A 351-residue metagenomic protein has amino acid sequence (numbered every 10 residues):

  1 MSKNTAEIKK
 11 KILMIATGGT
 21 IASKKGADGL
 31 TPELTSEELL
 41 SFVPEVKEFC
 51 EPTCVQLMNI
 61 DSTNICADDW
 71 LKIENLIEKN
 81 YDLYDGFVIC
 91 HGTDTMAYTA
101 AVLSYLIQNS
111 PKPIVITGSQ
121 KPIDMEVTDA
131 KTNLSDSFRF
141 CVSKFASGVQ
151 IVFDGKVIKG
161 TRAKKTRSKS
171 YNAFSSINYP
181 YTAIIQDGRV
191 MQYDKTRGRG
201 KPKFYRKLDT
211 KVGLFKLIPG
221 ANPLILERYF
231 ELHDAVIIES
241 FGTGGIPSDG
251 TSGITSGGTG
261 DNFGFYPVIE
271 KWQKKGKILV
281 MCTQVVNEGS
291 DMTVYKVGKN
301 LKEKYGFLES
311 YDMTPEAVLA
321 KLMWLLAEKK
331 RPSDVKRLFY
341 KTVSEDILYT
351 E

Functional and structural regions predicted by a protein language model:
M1-K79, N287: ATP/NTP phosphate-donor binding region
A6-K11, I15-G19, S23, T35-V46 (+3 more regions): Accessory alpha-helical/coil subdomains and C-terminal extensions that flank or cap enzyme catalytic cores
K24-D28, A100-A101, E126-D129, K159-K165 (+1 more regions): Short acidic, glycine/serine/threonine-rich loops at helix termini
D28-E37, T95, A101-P113, A130-D136 (+3 more regions): A glycine- and small-aliphatic-rich helix-loop capping segment at beta-alpha/alpha-beta transitions that lines
C90-K112, S248-G253, D261-V268, G298: Short Gly/Thr/Asp-enriched flexible loops that form oxyanion-binding sites at enzyme active sites
A100-K131, F138-K144, W272-T283: Short, acidic/small-residue loops that bind anionic groups at enzyme active sites
I116-Q186: Internal gly/pro-rich beta-alpha loop/helix module that stabilizes soluble enzyme cofactors or their anionic handles
G253-E351: ATP/nucleoside-binding phosphotransfer catalytic cores, i.e., glycine-rich phosphate-binding loops
